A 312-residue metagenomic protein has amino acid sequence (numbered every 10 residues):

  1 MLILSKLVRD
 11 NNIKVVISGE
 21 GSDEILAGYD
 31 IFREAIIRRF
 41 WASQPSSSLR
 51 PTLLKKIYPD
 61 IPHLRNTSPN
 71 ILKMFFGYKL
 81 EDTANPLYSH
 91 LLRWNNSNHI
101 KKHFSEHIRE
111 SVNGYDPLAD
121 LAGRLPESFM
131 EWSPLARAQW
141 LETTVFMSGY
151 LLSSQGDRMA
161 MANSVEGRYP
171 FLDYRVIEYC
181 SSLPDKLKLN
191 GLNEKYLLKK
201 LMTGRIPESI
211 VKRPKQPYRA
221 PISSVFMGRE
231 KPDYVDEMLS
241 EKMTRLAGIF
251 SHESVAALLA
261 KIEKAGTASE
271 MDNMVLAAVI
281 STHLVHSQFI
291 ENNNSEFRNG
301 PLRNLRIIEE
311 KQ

Functional and structural regions predicted by a protein language model:
M1-L4, S43-T52, E241, R245: Short, basic, helix/turn surface patches
I3-K6, N12-I17, N66, L72-Q312: Adenosyl-5′-phosphate
I13-Y29: Short acidic/histidine-rich active-site segments
D23-L26, F32, A160, P221: Short, electropositive, low-hydrophobicity segments enriched in small/polar residues
E24, G28, D60, Y179 (+1 more regions): Short acidic/histidine-centered micro-motifs embedded in hydrophobic/aromatic stretches that mark compact functional
I25-K55: A mobile, often basic/glycine-rich helix-loop segment that functions as the active-site lid/recognition loop
P45-I71: Alpha-helical "lid/cap" subdomains adjacent to substrate-binding clefts that gate access and reposition the ligand
